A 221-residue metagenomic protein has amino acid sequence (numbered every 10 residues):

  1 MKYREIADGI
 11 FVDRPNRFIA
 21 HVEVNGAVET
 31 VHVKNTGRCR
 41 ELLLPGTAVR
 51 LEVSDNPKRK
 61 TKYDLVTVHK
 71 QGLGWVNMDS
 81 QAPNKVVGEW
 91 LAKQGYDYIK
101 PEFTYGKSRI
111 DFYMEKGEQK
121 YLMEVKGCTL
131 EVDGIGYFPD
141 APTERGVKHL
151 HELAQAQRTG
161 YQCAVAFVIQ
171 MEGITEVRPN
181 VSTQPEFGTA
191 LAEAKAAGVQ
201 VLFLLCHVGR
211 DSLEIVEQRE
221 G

Functional and structural regions predicted by a protein language model:
G9, I110-D140, L153: Conserved catalytic cores of phosphodiester-cleaving nucleases, focusing on short active-site segments
N16-H21: Short aromatic-glycine-enriched beta-strand elements
A27-E41: Beta-strand/loop nucleic-acid-binding surfaces
G37-R50, A154: Short nucleic-acid-contacting surface segments enriched for D/E, G, S/T with interspersed K/R
R40, G72-P101: Acidic-basic catalytic patches of nuclease active cores, encompassing PD-(D/E)XK and other metal-cofactor nuclease
L44-N56, L205-C206: Flexible glycine-rich surface loops and low-complexity tracts that mediate binding to linear polymers
G134-E144, A154-T183, L205: Nucleic-acid nuclease catalytic cores
Q170-G221: Domain-level recognition of nuclease-like catalytic cores that cleave nucleotide substrates
